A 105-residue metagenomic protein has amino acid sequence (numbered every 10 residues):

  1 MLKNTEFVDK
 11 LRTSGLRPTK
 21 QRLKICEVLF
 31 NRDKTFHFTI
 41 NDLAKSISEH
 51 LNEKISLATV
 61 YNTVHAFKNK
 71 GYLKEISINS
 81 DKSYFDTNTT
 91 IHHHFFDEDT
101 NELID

Functional and structural regions predicted by a protein language model:
M1-C26: Short alpha-helical segments that sit at the start of domains
K20, R32-F38: Short capping segments at the starts of secondary-structure elements
E27-R32, S46: Short amphipathic alpha-helical elements of helix-turn-helix/winged-helix folds
T39-N52: DNA-recognition alpha helix
V60-K70: Basic amphipathic alpha-helical segments that dock to polyanions
N69-D105: Non-DNA-binding regulatory cores of transcription-related proteins, predominantly C-terminal effector-binding
